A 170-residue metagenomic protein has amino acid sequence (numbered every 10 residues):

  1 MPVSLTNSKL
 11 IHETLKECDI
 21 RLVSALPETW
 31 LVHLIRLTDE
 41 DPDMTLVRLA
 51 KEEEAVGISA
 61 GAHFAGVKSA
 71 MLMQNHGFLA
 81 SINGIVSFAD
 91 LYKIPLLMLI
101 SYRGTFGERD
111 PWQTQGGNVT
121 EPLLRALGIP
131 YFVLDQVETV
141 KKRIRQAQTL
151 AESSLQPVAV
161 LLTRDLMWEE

Functional and structural regions predicted by a protein language model:
M1-E170: Thiamine diphosphate
